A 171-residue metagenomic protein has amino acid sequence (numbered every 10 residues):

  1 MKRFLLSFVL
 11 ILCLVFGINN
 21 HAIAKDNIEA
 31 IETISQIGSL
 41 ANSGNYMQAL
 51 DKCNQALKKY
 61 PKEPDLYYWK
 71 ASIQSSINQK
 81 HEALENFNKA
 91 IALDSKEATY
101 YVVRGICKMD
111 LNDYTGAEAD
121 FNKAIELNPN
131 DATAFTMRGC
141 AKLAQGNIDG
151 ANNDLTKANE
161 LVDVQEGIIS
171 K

Functional and structural regions predicted by a protein language model:
K2-K171: Alpha-helical tetratricopeptide repeat
